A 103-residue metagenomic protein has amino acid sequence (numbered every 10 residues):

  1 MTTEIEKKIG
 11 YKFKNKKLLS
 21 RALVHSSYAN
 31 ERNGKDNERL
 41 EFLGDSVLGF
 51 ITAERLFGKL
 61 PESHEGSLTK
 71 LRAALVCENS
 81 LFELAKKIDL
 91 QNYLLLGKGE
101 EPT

Functional and structural regions predicted by a protein language model:
M1-T103: RNase III-family endoribonuclease catalytic core
